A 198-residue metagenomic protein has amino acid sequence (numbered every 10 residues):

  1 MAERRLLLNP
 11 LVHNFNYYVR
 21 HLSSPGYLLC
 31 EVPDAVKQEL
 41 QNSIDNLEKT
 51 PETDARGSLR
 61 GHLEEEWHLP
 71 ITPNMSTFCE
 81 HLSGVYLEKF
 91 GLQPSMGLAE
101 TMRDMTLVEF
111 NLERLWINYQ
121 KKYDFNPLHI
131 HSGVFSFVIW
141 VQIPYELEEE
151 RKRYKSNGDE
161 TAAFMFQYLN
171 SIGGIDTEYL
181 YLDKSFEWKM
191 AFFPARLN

Functional and structural regions predicted by a protein language model:
A2-V108, W116, Q120-N126, E160: Non-heme Fe(II)/2-oxoglutarate
E113-F192: Catalytic core of non-heme Fe(II) oxygenases with the double-stranded beta-helix
